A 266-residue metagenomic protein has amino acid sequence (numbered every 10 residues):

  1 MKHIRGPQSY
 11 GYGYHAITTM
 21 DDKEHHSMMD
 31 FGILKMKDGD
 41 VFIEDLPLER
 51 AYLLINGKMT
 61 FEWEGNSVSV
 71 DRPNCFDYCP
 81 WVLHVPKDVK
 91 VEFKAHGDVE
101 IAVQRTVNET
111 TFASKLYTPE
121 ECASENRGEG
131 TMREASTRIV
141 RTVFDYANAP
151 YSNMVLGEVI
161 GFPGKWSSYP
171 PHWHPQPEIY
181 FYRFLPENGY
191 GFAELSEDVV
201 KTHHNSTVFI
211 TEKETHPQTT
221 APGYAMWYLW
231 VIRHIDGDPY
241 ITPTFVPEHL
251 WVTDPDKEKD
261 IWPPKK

Functional and structural regions predicted by a protein language model:
M1-F42, E49-N56, V252-K266: Hydrophobic, proline/glycine-rich low-complexity stretches
S9-V41, R133-I179: A short glycine-rich, His/Asp/Glu-containing loop-to-beta-strand
D30-I33, D38-K94: Extended, compositionally biased flexible segments
I43-S67, V85, P163-G164, Y169 (+3 more regions): Glycine- and acidic-residue-biased ligand/ion/polar-headgroup-sensing regions
F76-H96, T106, T202-G223, L229-R233: Conserved metal-binding segment of the jelly-roll/cupin
K87, A95, V103-V107, V143-Y146 (+3 more regions): Short, structured patches in soluble enzyme cores that scaffold and shape functional sites
E92-V99, P150, L185-G189: Secondary-structure boundary elements
V99-I139, L229-K266: Double-stranded beta-helix
